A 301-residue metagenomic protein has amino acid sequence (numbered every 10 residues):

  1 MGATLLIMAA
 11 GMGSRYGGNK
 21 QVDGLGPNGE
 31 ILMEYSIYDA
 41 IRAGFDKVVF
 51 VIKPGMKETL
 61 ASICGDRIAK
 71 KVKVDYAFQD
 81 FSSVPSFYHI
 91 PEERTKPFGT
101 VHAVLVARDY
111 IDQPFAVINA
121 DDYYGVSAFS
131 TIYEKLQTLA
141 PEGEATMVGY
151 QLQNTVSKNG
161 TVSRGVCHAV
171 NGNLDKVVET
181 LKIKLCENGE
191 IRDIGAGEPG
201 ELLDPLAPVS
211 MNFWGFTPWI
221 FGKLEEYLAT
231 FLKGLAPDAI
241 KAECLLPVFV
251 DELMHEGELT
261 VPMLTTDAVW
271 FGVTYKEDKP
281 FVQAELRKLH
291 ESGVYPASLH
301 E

Functional and structural regions predicted by a protein language model:
M1-I7, P27-V117, Y124-G125, F129 (+1 more regions): Conserved N-terminal catalytic core of the sugar/cofactor nucleotidyltransferase
A3-G17: A phosphate-binding catalytic loop at a beta-strand-loop-alpha-helix junction that coordinates phosphoryl groups
V22, V166-V170, M263: A structural signal for short hydrophobic beta-strand segments in well-ordered beta-sheet cores
L60-C64, I132, L224, V282: Hydrophobic packing residues within well-ordered alpha-helices of enzyme cores
V126-W214, P218: Conserved core of the sugar-phosphate nucleotidyltransferase
G215, V261-L264, G272: Conserved active-site beta-strand element of glycosyltransferases/polysaccharide synthases
E225-L259: A C-terminal functional module that forms or caps the active site or interfaces directly with catalytic machinery
